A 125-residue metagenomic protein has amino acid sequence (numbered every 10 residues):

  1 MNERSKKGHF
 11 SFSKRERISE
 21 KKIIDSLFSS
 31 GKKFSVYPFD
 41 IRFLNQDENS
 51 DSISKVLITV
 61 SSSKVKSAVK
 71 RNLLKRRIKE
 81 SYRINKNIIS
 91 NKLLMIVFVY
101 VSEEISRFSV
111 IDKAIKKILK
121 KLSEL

Functional and structural regions predicted by a protein language model:
M1-L125: Positively charged, solvent-exposed patches that mediate nucleic-acid binding
